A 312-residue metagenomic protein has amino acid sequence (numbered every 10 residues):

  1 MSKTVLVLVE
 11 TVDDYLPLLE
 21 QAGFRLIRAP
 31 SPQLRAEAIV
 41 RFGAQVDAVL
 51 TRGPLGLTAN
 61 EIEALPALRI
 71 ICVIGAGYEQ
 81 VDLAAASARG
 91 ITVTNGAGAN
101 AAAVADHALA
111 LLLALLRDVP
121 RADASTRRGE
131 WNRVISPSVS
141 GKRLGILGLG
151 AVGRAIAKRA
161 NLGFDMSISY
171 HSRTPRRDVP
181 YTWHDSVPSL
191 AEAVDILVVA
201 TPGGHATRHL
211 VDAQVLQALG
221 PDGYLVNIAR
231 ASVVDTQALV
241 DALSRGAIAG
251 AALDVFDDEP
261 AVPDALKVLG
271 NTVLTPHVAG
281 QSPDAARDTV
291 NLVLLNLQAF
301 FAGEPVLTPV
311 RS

Functional and structural regions predicted by a protein language model:
M1-V46, F301: N-terminal glycine-/charge-rich "phosphate-binding" loop or analogous flexible N-terminal tail
L8, R52, I74, A200-P202 (+1 more regions): Short, well-ordered coil/turn residues at beta-beta hairpins and beta-strand->alpha-helix junctions within
V9, Y170-T174: N-terminal Rossmann-fold cofactor-binding loop
A22-R28, I91, V179-V187, G270-V273: Active-site regions of enzymes building and remodeling cell-envelope glycoconjugates
V46-D123: Phosphate/diphosphate ligand-binding glycine-rich loop within oxidoreductases
L57-E61, T174-A265: Rossmann-like adenosine-cofactor binding region
R89, G96-R143, L147, A151 (+2 more regions): Phosphate-binding beta-alpha-beta segment of Rossmann-like dinucleotide-binding domains, i.e., the NAD(P)
V93, D222-S312: Rossmann-like dinucleotide-binding domain for NAD(H)/NADP(H)
